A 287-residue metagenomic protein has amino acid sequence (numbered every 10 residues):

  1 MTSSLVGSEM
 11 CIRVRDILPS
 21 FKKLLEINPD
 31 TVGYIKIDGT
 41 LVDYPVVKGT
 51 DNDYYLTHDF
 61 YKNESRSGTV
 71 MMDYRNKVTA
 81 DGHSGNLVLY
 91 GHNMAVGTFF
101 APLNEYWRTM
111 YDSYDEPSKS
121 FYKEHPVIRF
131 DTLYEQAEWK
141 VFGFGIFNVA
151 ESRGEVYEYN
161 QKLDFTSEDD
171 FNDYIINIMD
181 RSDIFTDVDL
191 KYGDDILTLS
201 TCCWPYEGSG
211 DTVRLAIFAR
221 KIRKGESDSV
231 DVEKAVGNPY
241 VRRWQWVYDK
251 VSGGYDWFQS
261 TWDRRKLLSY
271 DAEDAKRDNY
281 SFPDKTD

Functional and structural regions predicted by a protein language model:
M1-G7, C11-I12: Single conserved hydrophobic/aromatic residue that forms the stacking wall/gate of nucleotide- or nucleobase-binding
I17-A137: Cell wall/extracellular polymer interaction/catalysis modules
I27-N28, T40, D51-D53, K62 (+5 more regions): Extracellular glycan-modifying ectodomains
Y44-V47, N76, F142, T201-Y206 (+1 more regions): Bacterial extracytoplasmic/cell-wall-associated proteins, especially those involved in peptidoglycan
T132-M179: Acidic, glycine-rich loop-and-strand cores that form catalytic or ligand-binding grooves in diverse globular domains
Q161-T166, D170-T186, E226, Y240 (+3 more regions): Conserved functional micro-motifs across diverse proteins
I184-I217: Short, active-site-adjacent segments that bind or coordinate small-molecule cofactors and metal centers
S209-D287: Low-complexity, Gly/Ser/Thr/Pro-rich intrinsically disordered linker/tail segments
